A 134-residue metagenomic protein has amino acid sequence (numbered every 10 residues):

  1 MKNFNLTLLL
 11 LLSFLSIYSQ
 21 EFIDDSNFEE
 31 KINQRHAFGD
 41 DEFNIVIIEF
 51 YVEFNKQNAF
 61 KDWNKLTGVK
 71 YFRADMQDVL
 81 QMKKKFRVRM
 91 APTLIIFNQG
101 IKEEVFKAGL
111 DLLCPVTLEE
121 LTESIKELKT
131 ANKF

Functional and structural regions predicted by a protein language model:
M1-F22: Bacterial Sec-dependent N-terminal signal peptides
S19-E42, E120-F134: N-terminal leader/targeting and pre-domain segments
N27-T67: Local sequence-structure signature of Cys/Sec-based thiol-disulfide redox active-site neighborhoods
K56-A59, M82, E104-F106: Extracytoplasmic/secreted cell-surface and envelope-processing proteins
K70-Q81, E104: Short, internal strand/loop/helix patches that form the active-site neighborhood or redox-interaction surface
A74, F86, L113-T117: Extracytoplasmic/periplasmic, Sec-exported soluble proteins
F86-N98: Structural micro-motif
I96-F134: Non-catalytic, surface beta->alpha helical segment in thiol-disulfide oxidoreductase systems
